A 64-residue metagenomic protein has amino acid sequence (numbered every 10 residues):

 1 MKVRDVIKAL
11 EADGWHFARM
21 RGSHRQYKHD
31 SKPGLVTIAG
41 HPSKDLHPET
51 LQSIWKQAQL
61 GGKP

Functional and structural regions predicted by a protein language model:
R4, K8, D13, K32-P64: C-terminal structural segments of small proteins and small subunits
F17-M20: Short beta-strand
Y27-S31: Active-site beta-strand termini and strand-to-loop segments that position acidic
